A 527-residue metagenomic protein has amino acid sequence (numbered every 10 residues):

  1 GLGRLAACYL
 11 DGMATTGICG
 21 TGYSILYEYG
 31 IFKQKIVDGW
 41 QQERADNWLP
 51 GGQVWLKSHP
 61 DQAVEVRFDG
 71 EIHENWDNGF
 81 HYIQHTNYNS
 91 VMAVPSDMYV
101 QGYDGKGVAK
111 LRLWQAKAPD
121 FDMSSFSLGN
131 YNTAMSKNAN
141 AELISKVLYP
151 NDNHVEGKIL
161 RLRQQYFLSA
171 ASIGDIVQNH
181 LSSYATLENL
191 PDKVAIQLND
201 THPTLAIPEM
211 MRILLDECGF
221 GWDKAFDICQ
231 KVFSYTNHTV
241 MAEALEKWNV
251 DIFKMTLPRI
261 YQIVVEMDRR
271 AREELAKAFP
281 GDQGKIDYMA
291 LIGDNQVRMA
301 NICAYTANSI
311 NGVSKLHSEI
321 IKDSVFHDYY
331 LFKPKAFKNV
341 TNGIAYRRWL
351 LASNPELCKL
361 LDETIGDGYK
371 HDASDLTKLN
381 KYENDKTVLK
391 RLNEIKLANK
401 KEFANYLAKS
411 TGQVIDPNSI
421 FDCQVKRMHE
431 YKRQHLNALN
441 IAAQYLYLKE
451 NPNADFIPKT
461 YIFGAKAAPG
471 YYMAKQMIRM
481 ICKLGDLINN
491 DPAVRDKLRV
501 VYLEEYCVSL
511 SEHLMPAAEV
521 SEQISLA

Functional and structural regions predicted by a protein language model:
G1-A527: A conserved ligand/cofactor-binding region detector
